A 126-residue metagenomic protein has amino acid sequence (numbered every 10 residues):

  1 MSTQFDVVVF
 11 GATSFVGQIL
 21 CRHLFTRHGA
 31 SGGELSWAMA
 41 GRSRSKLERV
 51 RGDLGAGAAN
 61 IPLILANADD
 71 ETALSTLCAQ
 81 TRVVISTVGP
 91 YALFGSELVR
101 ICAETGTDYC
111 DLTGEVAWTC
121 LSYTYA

Functional and structural regions predicted by a protein language model:
F5-A30: N-terminal Rossmann NAD(P)H-binding glycine-rich loop of SDR-like oxidoreductase domains
D6, L35-W37, N60: Residues at the starts of beta-strands that form the adenosine-phosphate
L24-H28, L54-G55, C102: Active-site catalytic pocket residues across diverse enzymes, especially alpha/beta-hydrolases
G29-K46: Conserved glycine-rich Rossmann-like NAD(P)H-binding loop of the short-chain dehydrogenase/reductase
V50-A59: Short, conserved SAM-binding/catalytic segment of Class I S-adenosyl-L-methionine-dependent methyltransferases
I64-F94: Conserved Rossmann-fold cofactor-binding substructure of NAD(P)-dependent oxidoreductases
E104-T107: A short helix->loop->beta-strand "cap" motif at the edges of active sites that frequently abuts
L112-A126: Rossmann-fold NAD(P)-binding glycine/threonine-rich loop
